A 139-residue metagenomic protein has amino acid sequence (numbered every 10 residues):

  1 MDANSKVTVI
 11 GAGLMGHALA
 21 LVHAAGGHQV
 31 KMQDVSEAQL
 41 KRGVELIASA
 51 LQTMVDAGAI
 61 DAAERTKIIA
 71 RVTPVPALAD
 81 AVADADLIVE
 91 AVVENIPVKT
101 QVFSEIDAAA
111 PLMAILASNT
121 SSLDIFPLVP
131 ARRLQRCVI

Functional and structural regions predicted by a protein language model:
M1-T53, A57, A109: NAD(P)+-binding Rossmann beta1-loop-alpha1 motif at the extreme N-terminus of oxidoreductases
I10, V75, A91, S118-N119: Structural motif
V30, V72-P74, C137-V138: Generic structural signal for residues in well-ordered beta-strands
A38, D80, P97, L123-D124: Short alpha-helical
M54-A110: A structured beta-alpha segment of the ubiquitous adenosine-cofactor-binding alpha/beta core
T100-I139: Rossmann-fold NAD(P)-binding glycine/threonine-rich loop
